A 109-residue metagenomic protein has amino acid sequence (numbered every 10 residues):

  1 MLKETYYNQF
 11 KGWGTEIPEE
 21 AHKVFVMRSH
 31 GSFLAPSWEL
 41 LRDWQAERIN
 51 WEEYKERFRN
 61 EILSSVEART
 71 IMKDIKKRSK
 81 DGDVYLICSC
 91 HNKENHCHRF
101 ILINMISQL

Functional and structural regions predicted by a protein language model:
M1-L109: Residues lining hydrophobic/aromatic ligand-binding pockets adjacent to catalytic sites
